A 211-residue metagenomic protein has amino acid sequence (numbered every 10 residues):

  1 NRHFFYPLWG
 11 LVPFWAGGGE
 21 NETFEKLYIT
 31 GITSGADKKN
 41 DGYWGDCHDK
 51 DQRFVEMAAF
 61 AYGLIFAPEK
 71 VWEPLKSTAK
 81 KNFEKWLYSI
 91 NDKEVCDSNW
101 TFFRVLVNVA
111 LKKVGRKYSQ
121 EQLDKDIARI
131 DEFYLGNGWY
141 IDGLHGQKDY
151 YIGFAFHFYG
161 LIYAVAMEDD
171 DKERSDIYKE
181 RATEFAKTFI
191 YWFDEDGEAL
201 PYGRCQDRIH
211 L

Functional and structural regions predicted by a protein language model:
N1-F5, W9-F14, N21-L211: Aromatic-lined, polymer-binding surfaces characteristic of secreted/periplasmic polysaccharide-degrading enzymes
